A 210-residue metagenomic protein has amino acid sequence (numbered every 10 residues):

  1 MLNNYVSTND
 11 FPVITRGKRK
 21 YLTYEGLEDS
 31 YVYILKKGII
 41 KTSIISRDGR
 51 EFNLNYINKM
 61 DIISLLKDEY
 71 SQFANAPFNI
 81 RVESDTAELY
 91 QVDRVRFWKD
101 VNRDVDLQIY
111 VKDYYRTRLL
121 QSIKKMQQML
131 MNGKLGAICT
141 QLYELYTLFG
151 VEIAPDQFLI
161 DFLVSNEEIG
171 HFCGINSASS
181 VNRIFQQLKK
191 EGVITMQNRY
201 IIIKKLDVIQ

Functional and structural regions predicted by a protein language model:
M1-K20: Short proline/glycine- and basic residue-enriched helix-capping loop/turn segments at helix->loop/beta transitions
N9, N55-Y114, L120: Cyclic-nucleotide recognition modules
T15-D85: Cyclic nucleotide-binding regulatory domains
V32, L89-Y90, D161, V193: A residue-level structural signature of the nucleotidyltransferase/glycosyltransferase Rossmann-like core
L35, I57-N58, V92-D93, V164 (+1 more regions): A conserved hydrophobic position in a structured secondary element of the catalytic/binding core that shapes
I40, I62, F97-W98, I169 (+1 more regions): A generic structural signal for short hydrophobic patches within well-formed alpha-helices
I109-F172: Polybasic "coupling" helices that flank or enter modular domains
L148-Q210: Phosphate-/nucleic-acid-contacting segments
